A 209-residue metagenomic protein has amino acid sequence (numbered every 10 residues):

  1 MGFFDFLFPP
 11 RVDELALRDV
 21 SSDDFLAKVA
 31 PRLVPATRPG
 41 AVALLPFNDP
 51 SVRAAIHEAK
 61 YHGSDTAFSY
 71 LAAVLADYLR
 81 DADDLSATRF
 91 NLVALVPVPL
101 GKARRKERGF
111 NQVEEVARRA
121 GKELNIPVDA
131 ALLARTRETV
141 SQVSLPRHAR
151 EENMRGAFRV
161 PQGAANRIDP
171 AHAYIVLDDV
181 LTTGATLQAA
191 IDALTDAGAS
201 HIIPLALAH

Functional and structural regions predicted by a protein language model:
M1-L177, T182-H209: Glycine-rich phosphate/pyrophosphate-handling loop used in enzymes and phosphotransfer proteins
